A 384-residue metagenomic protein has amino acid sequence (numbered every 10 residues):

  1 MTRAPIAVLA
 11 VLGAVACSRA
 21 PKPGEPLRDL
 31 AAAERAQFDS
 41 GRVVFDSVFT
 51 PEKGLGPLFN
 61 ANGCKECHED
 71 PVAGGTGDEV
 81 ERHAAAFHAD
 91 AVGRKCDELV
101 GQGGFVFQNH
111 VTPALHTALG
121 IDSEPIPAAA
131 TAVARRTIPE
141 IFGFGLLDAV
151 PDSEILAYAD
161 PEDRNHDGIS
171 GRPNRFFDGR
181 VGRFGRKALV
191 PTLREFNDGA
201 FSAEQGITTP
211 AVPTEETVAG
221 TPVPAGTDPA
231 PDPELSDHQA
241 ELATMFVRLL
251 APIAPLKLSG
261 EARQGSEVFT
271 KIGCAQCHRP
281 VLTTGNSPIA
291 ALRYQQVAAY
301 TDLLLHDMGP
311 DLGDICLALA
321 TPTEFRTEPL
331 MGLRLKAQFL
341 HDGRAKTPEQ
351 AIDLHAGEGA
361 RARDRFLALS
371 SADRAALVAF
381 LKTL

Functional and structural regions predicted by a protein language model:
P5-A14: Bacterial N-terminal signal peptides
C17-L384: Periplasmic c-type cytochrome electron-transfer domains
